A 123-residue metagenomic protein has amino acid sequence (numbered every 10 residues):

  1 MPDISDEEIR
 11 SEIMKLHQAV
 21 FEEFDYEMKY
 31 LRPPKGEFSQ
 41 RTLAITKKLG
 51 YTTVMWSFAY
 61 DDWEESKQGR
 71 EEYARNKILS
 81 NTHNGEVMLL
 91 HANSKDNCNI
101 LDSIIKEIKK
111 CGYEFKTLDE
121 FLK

Functional and structural regions predicted by a protein language model:
M1-E27, E37-N84, N97-S103: Alpha-helical scaffold elements lining the catalytic groove of polysaccharide deacetylases
K29-R32, T52-M55, E86-L90, F115-T117: Structural recognition of the beta-strand scaffold that forms the well-ordered cores of secreted hydrolase catalytic
L31-S39, L122: Short, solvent-exposed turn/loop segments enriched in Gly/Ser/Thr/Pro and often Arg
D96-K123: C-terminal domain-boundary segment and adjacent tail
